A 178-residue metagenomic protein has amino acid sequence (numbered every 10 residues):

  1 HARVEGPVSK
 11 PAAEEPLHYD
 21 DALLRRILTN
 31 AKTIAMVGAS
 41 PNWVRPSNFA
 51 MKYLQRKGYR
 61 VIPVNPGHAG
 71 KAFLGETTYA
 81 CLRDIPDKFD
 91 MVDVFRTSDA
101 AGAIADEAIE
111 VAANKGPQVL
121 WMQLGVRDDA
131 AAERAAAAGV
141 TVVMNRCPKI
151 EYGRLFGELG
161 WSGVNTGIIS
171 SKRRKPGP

Functional and structural regions predicted by a protein language model:
R3-N30: Short N-terminal or domain-adjacent regulatory/targeting segments
P16-D20, K71-D87, V94-A105: Glycine-rich, highly charged phosphate/nucleotide-binding loops
V44, K52-A72: NAD(P)-binding Rossmann-fold cofactor-contacting core
D90-M91, V119: Structural motif
V111-A135: ADP-ribose/adenylate-binding Rossmann-like module
V126-L155: A contiguous, mid-protein "functional segment" used to position or interact with cofactors/ions or partner subunits
E151-P178: A charged, well-structured terminal subsegment
